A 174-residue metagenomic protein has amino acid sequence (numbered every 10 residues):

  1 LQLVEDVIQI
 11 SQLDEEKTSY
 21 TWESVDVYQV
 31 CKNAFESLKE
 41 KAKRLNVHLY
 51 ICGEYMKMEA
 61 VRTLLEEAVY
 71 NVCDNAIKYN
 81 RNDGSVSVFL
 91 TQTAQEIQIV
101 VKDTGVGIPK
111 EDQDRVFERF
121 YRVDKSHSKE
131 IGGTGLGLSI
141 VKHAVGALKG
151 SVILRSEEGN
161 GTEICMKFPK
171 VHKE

Functional and structural regions predicted by a protein language model:
E15-Y20, G53, K57-A60: Conserved micro-motifs of the catalytic ATP-binding
T21-E36: A conserved beta-strand-to-alpha-helix junction within the catalytic ATP-binding
K41-I51, M56: Short conserved segments within the C-terminal catalytic ATPase subdomain
D83-Q95: Short beta-strand/loop element within the Bergerat-fold HATPase_c
D103: Acidic ATP/Mg2+-coordinating residue in the GHKL
I108-R122, K142: Short conserved segment of the HATPase_c
K149-G150: Conserved glycine-rich
